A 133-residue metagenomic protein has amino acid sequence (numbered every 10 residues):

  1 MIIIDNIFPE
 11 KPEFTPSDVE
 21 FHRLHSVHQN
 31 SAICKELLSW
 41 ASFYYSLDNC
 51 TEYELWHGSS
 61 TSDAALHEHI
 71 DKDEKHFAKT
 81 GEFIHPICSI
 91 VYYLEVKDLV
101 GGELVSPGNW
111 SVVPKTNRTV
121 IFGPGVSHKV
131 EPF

Functional and structural regions predicted by a protein language model:
M1-V120, G125-F133: Fe(II)/2-oxoglutarate oxygenase catalytic core
